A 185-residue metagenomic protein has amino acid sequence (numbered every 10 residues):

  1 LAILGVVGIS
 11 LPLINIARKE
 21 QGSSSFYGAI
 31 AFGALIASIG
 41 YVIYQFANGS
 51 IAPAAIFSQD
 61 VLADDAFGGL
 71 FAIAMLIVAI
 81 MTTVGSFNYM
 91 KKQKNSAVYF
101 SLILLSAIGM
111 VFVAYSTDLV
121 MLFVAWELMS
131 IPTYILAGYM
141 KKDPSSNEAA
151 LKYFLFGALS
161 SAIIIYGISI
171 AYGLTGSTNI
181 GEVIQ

Functional and structural regions predicted by a protein language model:
L1-Q185: Alpha-helical transmembrane segments of multi-pass membrane proteins predominantly involved in bioenergetics
